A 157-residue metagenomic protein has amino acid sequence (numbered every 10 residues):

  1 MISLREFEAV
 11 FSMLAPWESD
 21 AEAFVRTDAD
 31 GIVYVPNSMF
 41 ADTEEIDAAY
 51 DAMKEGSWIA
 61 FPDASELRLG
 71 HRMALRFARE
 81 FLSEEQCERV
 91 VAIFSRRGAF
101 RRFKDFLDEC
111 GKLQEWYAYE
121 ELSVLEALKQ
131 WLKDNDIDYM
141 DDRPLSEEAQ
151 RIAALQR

Functional and structural regions predicted by a protein language model:
R5-F94: The feature represents the first ordered module of a protein
D30, F40, A64, E109 (+2 more regions): A generic structural signal for solvent-exposed, polar alpha-helical segments
V35, D51, K104, A118-E120 (+1 more regions): Compositionally biased, intrinsically disordered low-complexity regions enriched in proline and serine
R68-Q130: Amphipathic protein-protein interaction modules
W116-R157: Acidic, proline/glycine-rich low-complexity IDRs
